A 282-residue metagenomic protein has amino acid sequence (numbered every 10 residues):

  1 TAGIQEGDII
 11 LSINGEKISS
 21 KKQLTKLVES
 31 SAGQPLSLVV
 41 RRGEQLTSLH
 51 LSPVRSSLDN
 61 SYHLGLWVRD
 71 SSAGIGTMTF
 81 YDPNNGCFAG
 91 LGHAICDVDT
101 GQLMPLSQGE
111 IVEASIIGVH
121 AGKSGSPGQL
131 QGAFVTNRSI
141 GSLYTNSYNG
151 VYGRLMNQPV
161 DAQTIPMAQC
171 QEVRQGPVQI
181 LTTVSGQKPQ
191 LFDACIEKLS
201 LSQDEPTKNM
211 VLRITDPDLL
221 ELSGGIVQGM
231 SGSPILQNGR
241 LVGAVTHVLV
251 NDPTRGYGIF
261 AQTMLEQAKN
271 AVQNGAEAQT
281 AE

Functional and structural regions predicted by a protein language model:
A2-K21, I235-N238, V242-H247: Conserved PDZ fold ligand-binding element
Q5, L11-I13, Q23-Y62, C195 (+1 more regions): PDZ-domain C-terminal substructure recognizer with occasional recognition of PDZ-binding tails
N14-K17, V28-A32, D82, T182-V184 (+1 more regions): Sec/Tat-exported extracytoplasmic proteins
E16-L27, T47-S48, P189-F192, N251-R255: Short, Lys/Arg- and Gly-enriched loop/turn segments at beta-strand edges
V54-G224, Q228, Q237-N238, T246 (+1 more regions): Serine endopeptidase catalytic core focused on the charge-relay Asp
M230-G232: Short loop/turn microsegments at loop-to-beta-strand junctions
Q273-E282: Intrinsically disordered, low-complexity repeat and linker tracts
